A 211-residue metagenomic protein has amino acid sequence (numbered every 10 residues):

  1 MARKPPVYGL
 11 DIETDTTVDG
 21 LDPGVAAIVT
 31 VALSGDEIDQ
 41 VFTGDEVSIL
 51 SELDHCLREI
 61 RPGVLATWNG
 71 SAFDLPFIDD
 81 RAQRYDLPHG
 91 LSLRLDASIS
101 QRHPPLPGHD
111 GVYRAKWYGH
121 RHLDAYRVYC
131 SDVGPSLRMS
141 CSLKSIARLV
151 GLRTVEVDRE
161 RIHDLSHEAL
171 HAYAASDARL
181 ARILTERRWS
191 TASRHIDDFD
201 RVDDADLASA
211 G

Functional and structural regions predicted by a protein language model:
M1-A66: Conserved RNase H-like, two-metal-ion catalytic cores of nucleic-acid enzymes
D39-R138: Conserved DEDDh/DEDDy metal-dependent 3′-5′ exonuclease domain
C56, I60, F77, R81 (+3 more regions): Generic, well-ordered alpha-helical scaffold segments in large soluble proteins
P62, A66, P135, V155-E156 (+2 more regions): Intrinsically disordered or highly flexible coil/loop and linker segments, enriched in small and charged/polar residues
A147-L165: A short, charged helix-loop
E160-G211: Common nucleic-acid-contacting/processivity interface regions adjacent to the catalytic cores of nucleic-acid enzymes
